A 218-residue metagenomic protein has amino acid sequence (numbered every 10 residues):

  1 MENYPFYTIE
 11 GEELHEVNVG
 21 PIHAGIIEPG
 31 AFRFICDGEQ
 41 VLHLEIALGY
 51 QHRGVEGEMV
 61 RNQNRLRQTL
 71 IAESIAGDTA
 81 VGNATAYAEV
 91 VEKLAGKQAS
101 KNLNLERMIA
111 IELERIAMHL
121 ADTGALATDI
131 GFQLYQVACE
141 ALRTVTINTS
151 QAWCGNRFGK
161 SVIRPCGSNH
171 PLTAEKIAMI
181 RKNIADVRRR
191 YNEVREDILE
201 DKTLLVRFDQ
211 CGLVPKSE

Functional and structural regions predicted by a protein language model:
M1-E218: Active-site bordering "gate/hinge" segments that shape substrate access to catalytic or cofactor-binding pockets
